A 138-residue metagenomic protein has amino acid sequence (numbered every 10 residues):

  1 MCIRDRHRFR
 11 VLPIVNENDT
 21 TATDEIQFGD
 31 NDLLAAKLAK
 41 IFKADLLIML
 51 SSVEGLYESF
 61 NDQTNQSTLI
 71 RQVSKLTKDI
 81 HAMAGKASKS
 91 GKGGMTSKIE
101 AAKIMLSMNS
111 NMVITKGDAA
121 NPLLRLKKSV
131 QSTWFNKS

Functional and structural regions predicted by a protein language model:
R4-S138: C-terminal catalytic "cap/lid" subdomain
